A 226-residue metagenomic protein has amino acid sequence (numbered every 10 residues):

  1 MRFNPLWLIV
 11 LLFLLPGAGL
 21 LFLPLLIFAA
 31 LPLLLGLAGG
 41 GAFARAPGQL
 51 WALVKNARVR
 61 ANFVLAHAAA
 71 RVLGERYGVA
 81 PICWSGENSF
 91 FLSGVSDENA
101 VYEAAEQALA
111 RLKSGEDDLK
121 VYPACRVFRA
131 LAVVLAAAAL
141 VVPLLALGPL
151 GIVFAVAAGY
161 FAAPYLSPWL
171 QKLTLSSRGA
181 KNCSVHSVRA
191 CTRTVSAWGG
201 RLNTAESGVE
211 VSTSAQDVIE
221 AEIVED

Functional and structural regions predicted by a protein language model:
R2-D118, R193-D226: Large intracellular
R2-P5, L145-L150: Membrane-helix interface and helix-disruption motif detector
F13-L21, D117-L147: Transmembrane alpha-helical segments and their cytosolic interface motifs in multi-pass membrane proteins
L26-A30, R129-L140, A158-P164: Hydrophobic alpha-helical transmembrane segments of multi-pass integral membrane proteins
L34, A136-L144, A162, L166-T174: Alpha-helical membrane-inserting segments
F90, S96-A104, R129-A130, Y165-V185: Multi-pass alpha-helical transmembrane bundle typical of ion/small-solute transporters and intramembrane aspartyl
G115, N182-R193: Feature detects long, helix-prone N-terminal segments enriched in hydrophobes
L147-L166: Small-residue-enriched core segments of transmembrane alpha-helices in multipass membrane transport and channel
